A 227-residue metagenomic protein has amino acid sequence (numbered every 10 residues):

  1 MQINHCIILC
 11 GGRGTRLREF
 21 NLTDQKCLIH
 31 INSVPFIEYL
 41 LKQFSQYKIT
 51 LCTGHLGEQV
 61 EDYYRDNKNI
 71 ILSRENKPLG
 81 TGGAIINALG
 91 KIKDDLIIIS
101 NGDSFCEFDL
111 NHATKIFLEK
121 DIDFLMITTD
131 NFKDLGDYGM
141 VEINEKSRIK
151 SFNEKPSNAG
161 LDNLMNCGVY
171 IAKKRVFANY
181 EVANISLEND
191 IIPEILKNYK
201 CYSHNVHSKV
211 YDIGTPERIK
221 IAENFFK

Functional and structural regions predicted by a protein language model:
M1-I8, H30, V34-N101, F105 (+3 more regions): Conserved N-terminal catalytic core of the sugar/cofactor nucleotidyltransferase
M1-L22, K200: N-terminal nucleotide-binding beta1-loop-alpha1 segment
G11, G54, T129-D130: Histidine-centered beta-alpha loop that forms part of the nucleotide-sugar donor binding/catalytic region in diverse
L17, V60-Y64, A222: Hydrophobic packing residues within well-ordered alpha-helices of enzyme cores
C27, K48, N69-I71, R148 (+1 more regions): Conserved beta-strand segments of alpha/beta enzyme cores
I98, F105, N111-L118, F132-K133 (+1 more regions): Catalytic-core segments of class I nucleotidyltransferases/pyrophosphorylases that form NMP-activated intermediates
K120-D130: A short, conserved acidic/glycine-rich loop-to-beta-strand motif that forms the donor nucleotide-sugar/metal
E142-R148: Short acidic-glycine loop/turn motifs at beta-strand connectors
